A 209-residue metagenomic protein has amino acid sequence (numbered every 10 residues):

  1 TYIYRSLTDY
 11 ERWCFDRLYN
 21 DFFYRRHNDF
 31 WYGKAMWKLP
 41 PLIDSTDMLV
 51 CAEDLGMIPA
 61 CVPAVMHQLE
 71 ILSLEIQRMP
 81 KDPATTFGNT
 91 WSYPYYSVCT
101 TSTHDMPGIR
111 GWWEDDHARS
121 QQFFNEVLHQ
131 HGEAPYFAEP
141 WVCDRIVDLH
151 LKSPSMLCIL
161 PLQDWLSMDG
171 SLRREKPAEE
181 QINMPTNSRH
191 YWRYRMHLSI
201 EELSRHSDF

Functional and structural regions predicted by a protein language model:
T1-F209: Catalytic cores of glycan-processing enzymes that make or break glycosidic bonds
